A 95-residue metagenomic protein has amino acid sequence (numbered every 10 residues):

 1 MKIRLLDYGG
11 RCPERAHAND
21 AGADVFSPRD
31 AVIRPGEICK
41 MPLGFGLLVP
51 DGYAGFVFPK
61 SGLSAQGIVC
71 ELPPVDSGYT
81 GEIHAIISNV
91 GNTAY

Functional and structural regions predicted by a protein language model:
M1-Y95: DUTPase catalytic domain/fold
